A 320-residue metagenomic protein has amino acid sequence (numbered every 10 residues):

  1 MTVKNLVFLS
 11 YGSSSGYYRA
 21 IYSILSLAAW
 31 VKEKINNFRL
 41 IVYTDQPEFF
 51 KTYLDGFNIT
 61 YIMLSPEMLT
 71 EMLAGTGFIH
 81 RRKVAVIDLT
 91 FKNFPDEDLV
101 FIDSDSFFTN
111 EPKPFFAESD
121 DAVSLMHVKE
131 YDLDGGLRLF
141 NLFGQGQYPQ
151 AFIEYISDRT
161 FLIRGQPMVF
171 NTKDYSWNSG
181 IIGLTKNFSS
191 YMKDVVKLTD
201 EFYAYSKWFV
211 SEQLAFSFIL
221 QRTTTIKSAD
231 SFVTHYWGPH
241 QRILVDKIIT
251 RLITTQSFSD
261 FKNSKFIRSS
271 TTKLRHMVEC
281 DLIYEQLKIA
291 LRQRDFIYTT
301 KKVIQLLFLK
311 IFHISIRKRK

Functional and structural regions predicted by a protein language model:
M1-M72, K92-P95, Q286-K320: N-terminal anchoring/stem segment of glycosyltransferases
Y18-I21, L25, R81-A85, V210-L214 (+1 more regions): A structural signal for well-ordered alpha-helical segments within the folded catalytic domains of diverse enzymes
L69-V100, T109-N110, P114, A122-H127: A conserved donor-nucleotide-binding helix/loop in the catalytic core of Leloir-type glycosyltransferases
A74-R82, L139-F143, I243-I249: Short, surface-exposed amphipathic charged segments that create phosphate/polyanion-binding patches used for binding
F107-Q147: Conserved donor-nucleotide/metal-binding helix-loop-beta segment in metal-dependent transferases, i.e., the alpha-helix
L133-P167, T254-K262: Charged, glycine/proline-rich intrinsically disordered loops and linkers
S157-T255: Catalytic core and acceptor-binding pocket of nucleotide-sugar-dependent glycosyltransferases
I243-K320: Long, low-complexity C-terminal extensions of enzymes
